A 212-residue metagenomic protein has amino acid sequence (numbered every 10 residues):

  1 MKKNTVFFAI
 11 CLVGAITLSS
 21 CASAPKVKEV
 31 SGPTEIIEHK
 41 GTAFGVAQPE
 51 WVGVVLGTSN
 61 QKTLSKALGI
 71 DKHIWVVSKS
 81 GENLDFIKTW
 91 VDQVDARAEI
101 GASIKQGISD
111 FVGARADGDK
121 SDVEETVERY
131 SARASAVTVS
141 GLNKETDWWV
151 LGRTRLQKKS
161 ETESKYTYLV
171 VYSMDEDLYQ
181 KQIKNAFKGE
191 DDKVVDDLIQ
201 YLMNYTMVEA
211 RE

Functional and structural regions predicted by a protein language model:
M1-S23: Sec-dependent bacterial lipoprotein signal peptides
C21-E212: Domain-level marker for long, solvent-exposed, non-transmembrane regions
